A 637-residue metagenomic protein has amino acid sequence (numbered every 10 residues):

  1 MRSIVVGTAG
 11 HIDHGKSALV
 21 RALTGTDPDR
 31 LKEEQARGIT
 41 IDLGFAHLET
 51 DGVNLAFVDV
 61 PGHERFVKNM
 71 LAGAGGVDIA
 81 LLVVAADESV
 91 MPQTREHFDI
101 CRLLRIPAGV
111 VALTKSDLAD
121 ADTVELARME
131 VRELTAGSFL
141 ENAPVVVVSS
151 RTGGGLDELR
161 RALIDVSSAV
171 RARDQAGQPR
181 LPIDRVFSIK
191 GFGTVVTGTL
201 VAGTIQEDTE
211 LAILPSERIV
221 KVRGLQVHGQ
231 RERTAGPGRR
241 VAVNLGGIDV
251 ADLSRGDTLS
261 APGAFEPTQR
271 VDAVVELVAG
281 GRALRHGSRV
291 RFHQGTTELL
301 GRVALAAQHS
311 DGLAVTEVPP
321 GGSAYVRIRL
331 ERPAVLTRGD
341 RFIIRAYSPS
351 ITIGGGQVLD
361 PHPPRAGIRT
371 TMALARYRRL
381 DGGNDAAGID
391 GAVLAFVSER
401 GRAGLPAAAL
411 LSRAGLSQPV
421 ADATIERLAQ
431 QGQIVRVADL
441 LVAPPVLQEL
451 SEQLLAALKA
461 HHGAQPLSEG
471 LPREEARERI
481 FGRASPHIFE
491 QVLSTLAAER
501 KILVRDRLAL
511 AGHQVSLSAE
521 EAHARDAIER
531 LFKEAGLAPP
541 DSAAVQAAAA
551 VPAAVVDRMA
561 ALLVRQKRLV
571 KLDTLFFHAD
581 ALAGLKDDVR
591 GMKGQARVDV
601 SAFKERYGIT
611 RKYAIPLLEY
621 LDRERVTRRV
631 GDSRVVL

Functional and structural regions predicted by a protein language model:
M1-V60, E64: Conserved G1/Walker A P-loop phosphate-binding module
V6, L55, R180-D184, V220 (+3 more regions): Small-residue-enriched segments and motifs
A9-H11, E33, R37-I39, A46-E49 (+18 more regions): Replace "in large, NTP-powered and nucleic-acid-processing enzymes" with "in large, NTP-powered factors and other
D13, L19, G38, D59 (+15 more regions): Residue-level signature of catalytic and energy-coupling elements of molecular machines, predominantly ATP/GTP-dependent
V53-L55, V60-R65, A74-L126: Conserved Switch II/interswitch segment of TRAFAC-class P-loop GTPases
H63-E64, D87-M91, I106, K115-D120 (+7 more regions): Conserved nucleotide-binding/hydrolysis micro-motifs of P-loop NTPases
S116, E133-G281: Conserved catalytic-core segments of large NTP-driven translation/proteostasis enzymes
A119-T123, E133, I248-K571, H578-R628 (+1 more regions): C-terminal effector modules of nucleic-acid-centric enzymes and ribosome-associated factors
